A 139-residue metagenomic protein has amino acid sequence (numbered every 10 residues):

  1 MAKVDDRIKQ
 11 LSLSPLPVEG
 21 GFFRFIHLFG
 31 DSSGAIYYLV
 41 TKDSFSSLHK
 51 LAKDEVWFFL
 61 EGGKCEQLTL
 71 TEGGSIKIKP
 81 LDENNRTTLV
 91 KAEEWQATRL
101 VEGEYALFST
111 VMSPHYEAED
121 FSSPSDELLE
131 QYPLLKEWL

Functional and structural regions predicted by a protein language model:
M1-L89, A97, G103-A106, T110-L139: Non-catalytic, conserved peripheral segments adjacent to functional cores
